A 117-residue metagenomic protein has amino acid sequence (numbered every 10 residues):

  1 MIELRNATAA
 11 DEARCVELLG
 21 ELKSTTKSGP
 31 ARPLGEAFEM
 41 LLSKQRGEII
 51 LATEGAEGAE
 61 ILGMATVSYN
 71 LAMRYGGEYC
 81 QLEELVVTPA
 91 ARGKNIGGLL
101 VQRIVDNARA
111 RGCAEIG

Functional and structural regions predicted by a protein language model:
I2, N6-G77, E83, V101-Q102 (+1 more regions): Acetyl-CoA-dependent GNAT
T25, A91-R92: Short, contiguous strand/loop micro-motifs
E78, K94, R111-A114: Short coil/turn segments at alpha/beta junctions that flank glycine-rich nucleotide-binding fingerprints
Y79-A91: Long, low-complexity, intrinsically disordered polar/charged segments
V87, G93-D106: Conserved acetyl-CoA-binding loop-helix of GNAT-fold acetyltransferases
V101, A108-G117: Conserved GNAT acetyl-CoA-binding A-motif
